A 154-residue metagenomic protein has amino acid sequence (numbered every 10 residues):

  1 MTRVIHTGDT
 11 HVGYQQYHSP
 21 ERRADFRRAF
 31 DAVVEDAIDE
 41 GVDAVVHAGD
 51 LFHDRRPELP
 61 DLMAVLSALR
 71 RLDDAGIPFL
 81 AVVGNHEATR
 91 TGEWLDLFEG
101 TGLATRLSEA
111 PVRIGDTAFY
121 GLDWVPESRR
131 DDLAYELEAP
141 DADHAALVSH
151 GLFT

Functional and structural regions predicted by a protein language model:
M1-L66: N-terminal active-site segment of His-dependent metallophosphoesterases
P57-T154: His/Asp/Glu-rich metal-coordinating catalytic cores of metallo-dependent phosphodiesterases/hydrolases acting on
